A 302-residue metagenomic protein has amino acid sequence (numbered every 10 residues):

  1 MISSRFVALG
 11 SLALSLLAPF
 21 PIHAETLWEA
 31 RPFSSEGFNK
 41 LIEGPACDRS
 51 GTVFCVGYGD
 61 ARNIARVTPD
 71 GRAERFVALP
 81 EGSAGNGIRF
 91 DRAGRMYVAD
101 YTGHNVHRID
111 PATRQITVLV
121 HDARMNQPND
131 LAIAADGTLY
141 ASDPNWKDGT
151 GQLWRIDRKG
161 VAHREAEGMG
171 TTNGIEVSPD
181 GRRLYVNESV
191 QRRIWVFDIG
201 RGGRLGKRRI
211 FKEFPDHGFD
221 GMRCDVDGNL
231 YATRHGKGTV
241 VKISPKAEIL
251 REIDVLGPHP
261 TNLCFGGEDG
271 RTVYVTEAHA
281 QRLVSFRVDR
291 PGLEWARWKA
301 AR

Functional and structural regions predicted by a protein language model:
A8-P19: Bacterial N-terminal signal peptides
A24-F38, R208: A short helix->beta-strand "capping" segment at the edge of beta-propeller domains
E36-V53, P80-M96, D100, N105 (+7 more regions): Beta-rich, blade/repeat-based domains predominating in secreted/periplasmic proteins but also intracellular
C55-E74: Beta-propeller domains
N63-A65, N105-H107, Q152-W154, R193-W195 (+2 more regions): A short loop-to-beta-strand structural motif that recurs across blades of beta-propeller domains
V67-R72, D110-R114, I156-G160, I199-G202 (+2 more regions): Short loop/turn segments that connect beta-strands within beta-propeller blades
E74-A78, T117-H121, R164-E167, G206-K212 (+2 more regions): Beta-propeller fold detector
N262-R302: Blade-level signature of beta-propeller repeat domains, shared across WD40, Kelch, NHL, RCC1 and BNR/Asp-box propellers
